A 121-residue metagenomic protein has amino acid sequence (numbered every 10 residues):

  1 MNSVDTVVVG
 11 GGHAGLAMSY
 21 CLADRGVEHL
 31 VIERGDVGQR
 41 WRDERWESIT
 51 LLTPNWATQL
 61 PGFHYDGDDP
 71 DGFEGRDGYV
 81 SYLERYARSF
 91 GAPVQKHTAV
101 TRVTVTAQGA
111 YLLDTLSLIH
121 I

Functional and structural regions predicted by a protein language model:
V4-L30: N-terminal Rossmann-like FAD-binding beta1-loop-alpha1 element of flavoenzymes
A23-R45: Glycine-rich FAD pyrophosphate-binding loop
R42-V80: Glycine-rich active-site loop/strand segments that organize a redox cofactor
D77-V94: Helical element adjacent to the flavin cofactor pocket in flavoenzyme catalytic cores
K96-G109: A conserved short coil-to-beta-strand element within the FAD-binding core of flavoproteins
L112-T115: SH3/SH3-like beta-barrel fold
I119-I121: Conserved small/polar residues in nucleotide/adenosyl-binding loops
